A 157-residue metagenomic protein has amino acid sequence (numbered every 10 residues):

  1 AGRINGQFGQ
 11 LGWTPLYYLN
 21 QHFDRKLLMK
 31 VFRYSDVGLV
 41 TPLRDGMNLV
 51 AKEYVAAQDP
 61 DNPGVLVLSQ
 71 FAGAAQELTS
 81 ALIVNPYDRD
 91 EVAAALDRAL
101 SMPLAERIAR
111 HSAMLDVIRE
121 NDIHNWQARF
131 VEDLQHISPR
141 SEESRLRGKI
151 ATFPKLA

Functional and structural regions predicted by a protein language model:
A1-K26: Nucleotide-activated donor-binding/catalytic signature segment of Leloir-type glycosyltransferases, i.e., the conserved
R3-G12, A57-N62, E106, S141: Secondary-structure transition/capping motifs at alpha-helix termini and the adjoining loop/turn into the next element
R3-G6, R98, E132, H136: A generic structural signal for well-ordered alpha-helical segments enriched in polar/charged residues
L16-R25, L115-R119, F153-K155: Amphipathic alpha-helical surface "interface" segments used for docking/oligomerization or membrane association within
D24-S35: Short acidic alpha-helix that forms the nucleotide-activated donor recognition element in Leloir-type transferases
R33, V37-E120, N125, R129-E132: Catalytic binding pocket for nucleotide-activated donors in carbohydrate/polymer assembly enzymes
I123-L156: C-terminal alpha-helical cap of glycosyltransferases
